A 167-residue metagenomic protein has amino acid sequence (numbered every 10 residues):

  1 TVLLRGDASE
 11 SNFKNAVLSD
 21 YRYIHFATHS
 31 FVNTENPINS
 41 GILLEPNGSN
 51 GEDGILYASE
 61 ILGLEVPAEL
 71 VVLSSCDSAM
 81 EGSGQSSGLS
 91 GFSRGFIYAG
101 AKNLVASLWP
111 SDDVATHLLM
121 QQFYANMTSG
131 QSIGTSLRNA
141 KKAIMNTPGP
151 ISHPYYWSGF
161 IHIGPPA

Functional and structural regions predicted by a protein language model:
T1-A167: Catalytic cores of enzymes
